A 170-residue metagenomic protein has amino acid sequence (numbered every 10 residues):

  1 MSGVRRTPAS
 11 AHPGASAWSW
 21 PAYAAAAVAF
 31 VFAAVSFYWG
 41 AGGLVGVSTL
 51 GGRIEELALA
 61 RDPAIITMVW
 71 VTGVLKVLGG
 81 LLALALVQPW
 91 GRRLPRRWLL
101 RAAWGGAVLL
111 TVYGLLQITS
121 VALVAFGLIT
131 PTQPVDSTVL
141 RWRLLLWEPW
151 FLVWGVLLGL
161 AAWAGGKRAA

Functional and structural regions predicted by a protein language model:
S2-W18, L82-A107, G166-A170: Cytoplasmic juxtamembrane regions at transmembrane-helix boundaries
W20, I66-T67, R101-A102, V135-W154: Individual transmembrane alpha-helices with interfacial aromatic-anchor signatures
A22-F32: Alpha-helical transmembrane segments
V31-G43, V108-A125: C-terminal TM-helix exit segments that contain a strictly Trp-centered aromatic cap at the helix terminus
F32-P63, T67: Hydrophobic transmembrane helix segments
A34, A58-A85, W104-V108: Core segments of alpha-helical transmembrane spans in multipass integral membrane proteins
R53-E55, I118-R143: Interfacial non-cytosolic loop connecting adjacent transmembrane helices
G73-L81, L146-A161: Hydrophobic cores of alpha-helical transmembrane segments in multi-pass inner/ER membrane proteins, independent
